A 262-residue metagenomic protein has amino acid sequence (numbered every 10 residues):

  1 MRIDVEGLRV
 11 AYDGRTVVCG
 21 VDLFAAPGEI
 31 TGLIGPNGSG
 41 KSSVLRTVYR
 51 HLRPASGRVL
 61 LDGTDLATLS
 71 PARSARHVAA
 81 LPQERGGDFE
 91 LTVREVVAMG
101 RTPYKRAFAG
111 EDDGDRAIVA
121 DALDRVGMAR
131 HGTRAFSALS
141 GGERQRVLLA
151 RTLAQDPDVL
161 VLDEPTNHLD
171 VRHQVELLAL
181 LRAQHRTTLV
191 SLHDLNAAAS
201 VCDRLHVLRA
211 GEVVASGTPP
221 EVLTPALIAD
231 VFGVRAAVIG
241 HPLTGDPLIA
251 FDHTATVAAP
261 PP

Functional and structural regions predicted by a protein language model:
I3, V17-G20: Conserved structural motif at the start of ABC-family nucleotide-binding domains
I34-P36: The feature captures the beta-strand-to-loop junction immediately N-terminal to the Walker
Y49: Helix-to-loop junction immediately C-terminal to a conserved catalytic motif
G57-D65, S74: Conserved ABC transporter NBD signature motif
A154-D158: A short, proline-enriched helix->beta-strand linker immediately N-terminal to the Walker B motif in ABC-type P-loop
L160-E164: Catalytic Walker B motif of ABC-type/P-loop ATPase nucleotide-binding domains
P225, A229-P262: ABC ATPase nucleotide-binding domains
